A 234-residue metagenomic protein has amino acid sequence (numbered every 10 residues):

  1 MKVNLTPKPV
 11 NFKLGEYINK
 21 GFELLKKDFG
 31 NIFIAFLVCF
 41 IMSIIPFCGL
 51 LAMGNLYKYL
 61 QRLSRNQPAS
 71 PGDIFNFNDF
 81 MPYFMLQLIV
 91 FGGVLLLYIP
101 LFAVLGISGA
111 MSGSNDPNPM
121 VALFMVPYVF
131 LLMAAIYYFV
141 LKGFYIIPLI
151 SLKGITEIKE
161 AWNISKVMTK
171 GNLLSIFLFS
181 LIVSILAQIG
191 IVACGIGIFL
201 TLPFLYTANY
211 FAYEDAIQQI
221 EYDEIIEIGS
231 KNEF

Functional and structural regions predicted by a protein language model:
M1-L14: Short, Lys/Arg-rich, polar N-terminal cytosolic tail immediately upstream of the first transmembrane signal-anchor
K2-L5, F40-A69, P82, M120-E157 (+1 more regions): Selective recognition of hydrophobic, aromatic-rich stretches within alpha-helical transmembrane segments of polytopic
N11-I41, P68-L96, Y138-I191, F234: Interfacial aromatic "cap" segments that immediately flank transmembrane helices in multipass membrane proteins
G93-S112: Membrane-helix interface motif
I107-L123: Membrane-interfacial helix-loop-helix connectors in multipass membrane proteins
N118-V121, M125, N172, I176: Membrane-interface helix-boundary signature
Q219-F234: Cytosolic juxtamembrane C-terminal amphipathic helix followed by a basic/polar low-complexity tail immediately after
